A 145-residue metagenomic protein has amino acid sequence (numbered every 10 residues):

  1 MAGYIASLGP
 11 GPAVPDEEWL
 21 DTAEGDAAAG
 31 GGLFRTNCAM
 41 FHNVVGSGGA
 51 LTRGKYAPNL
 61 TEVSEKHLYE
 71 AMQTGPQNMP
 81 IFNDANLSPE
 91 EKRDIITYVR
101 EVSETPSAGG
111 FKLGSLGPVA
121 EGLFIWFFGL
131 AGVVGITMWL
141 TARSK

Functional and structural regions predicted by a protein language model:
M1-D16, D84-S144: C-terminal capping alpha-helices of c-type cytochrome domains
G3, A28-A39, K66, E70 (+2 more regions): Solvent-exposed, polar/charged alpha-helical surfaces in well-ordered, non-transmembrane soluble domains, broadly
S7-E17, G25, G31-Y56, E101-A108: Periplasmic/extracellular electron-transfer cofactor-ligation site, primarily the c-type cytochrome heme-c attachment
W19-L20, I81: Second-shell loop/turn segments in exported
T22-D26, L87: Extracytoplasmic/periplasmic, Sec-exported soluble proteins
A27-A28, G117: Juxtamembrane/transmembrane-helix boundary motifs in multi-pass membrane proteins
G31, N43-A85: Gly/Gly-Pro-rich "capping" loops immediately C-terminal to redox-active cysteine motifs in periplasmic/lumenal
